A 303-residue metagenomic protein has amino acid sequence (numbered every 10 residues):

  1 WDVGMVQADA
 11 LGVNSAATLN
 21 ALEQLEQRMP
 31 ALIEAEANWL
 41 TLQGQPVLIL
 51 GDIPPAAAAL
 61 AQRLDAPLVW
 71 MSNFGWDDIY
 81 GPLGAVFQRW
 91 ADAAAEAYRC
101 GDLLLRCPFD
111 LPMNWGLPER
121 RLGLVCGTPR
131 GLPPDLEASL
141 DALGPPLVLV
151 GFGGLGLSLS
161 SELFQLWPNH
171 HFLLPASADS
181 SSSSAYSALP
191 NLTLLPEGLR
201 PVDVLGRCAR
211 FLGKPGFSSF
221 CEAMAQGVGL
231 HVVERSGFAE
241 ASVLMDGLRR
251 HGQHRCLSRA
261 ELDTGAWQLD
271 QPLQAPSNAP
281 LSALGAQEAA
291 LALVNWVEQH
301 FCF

Functional and structural regions predicted by a protein language model:
W1-Q27: Conserved nucleotide-sugar phosphate-binding/catalytic loop shared by glycosyltransferases and other
A31-A95: Conserved nucleotide-sugar donor-interacting segment of glycosyltransferase catalytic cores, predominantly GT-B
W39-L42, A97, L163, D203-L205: Structural alpha-helical scaffold elements that stabilize or flank donor/cofactor-binding regions in carbohydrate
L48-I53, L68, R200-V243: A donor-sugar binding/catalytic signature common to diverse glycosyltransferases and related nucleotide-sugar
I79-L157: A nucleotide-sugar donor-handling region in carbohydrate enzymes
G127-R210: Donor-nucleotide binding loops and adjacent catalytic segments primarily of GT-B fold Leloir glycosyltransferases
S219-L269, L273: Catalytic binding pocket for nucleotide-activated donors in carbohydrate/polymer assembly enzymes
Q268-F303: C-terminal amphipathic helix plus adjacent low-complexity, charged tail appended to glycosyltransferase catalytic
